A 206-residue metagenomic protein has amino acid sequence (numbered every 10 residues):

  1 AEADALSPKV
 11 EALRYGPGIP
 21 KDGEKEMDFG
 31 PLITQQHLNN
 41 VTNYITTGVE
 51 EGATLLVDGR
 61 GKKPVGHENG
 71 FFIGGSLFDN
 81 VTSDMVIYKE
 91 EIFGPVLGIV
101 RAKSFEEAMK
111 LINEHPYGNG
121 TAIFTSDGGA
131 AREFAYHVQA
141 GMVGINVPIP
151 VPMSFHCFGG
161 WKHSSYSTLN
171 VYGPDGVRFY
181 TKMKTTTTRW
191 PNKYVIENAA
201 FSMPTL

Functional and structural regions predicted by a protein language model:
P8-L13: Conserved, charged catalytic cores of large soluble enzymes
R14-Y15, K21, I45, K63-L206: Conserved C-terminal structural/oligomerization subdomain of aldehyde/semialdehyde dehydrogenase
D22-D28: Short linear capping/connector segments at secondary-structure termini
P31-V41: Short beta-strand to alpha-helix junction loop
L55-V65: Cytochrome P450 fold signature focused on the C-terminal beta-domain
